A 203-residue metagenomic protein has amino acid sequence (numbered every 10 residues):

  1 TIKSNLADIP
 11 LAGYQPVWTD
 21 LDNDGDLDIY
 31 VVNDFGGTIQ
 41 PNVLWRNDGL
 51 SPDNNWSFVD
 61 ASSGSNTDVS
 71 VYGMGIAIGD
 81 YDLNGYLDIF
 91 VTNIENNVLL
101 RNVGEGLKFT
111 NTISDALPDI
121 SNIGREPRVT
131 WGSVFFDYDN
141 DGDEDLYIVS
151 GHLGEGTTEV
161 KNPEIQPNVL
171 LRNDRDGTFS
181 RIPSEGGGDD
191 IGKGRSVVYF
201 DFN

Functional and structural regions predicted by a protein language model:
T1-N203: Acidic, glycine/proline-rich Ca2+-coordinating loop motifs
